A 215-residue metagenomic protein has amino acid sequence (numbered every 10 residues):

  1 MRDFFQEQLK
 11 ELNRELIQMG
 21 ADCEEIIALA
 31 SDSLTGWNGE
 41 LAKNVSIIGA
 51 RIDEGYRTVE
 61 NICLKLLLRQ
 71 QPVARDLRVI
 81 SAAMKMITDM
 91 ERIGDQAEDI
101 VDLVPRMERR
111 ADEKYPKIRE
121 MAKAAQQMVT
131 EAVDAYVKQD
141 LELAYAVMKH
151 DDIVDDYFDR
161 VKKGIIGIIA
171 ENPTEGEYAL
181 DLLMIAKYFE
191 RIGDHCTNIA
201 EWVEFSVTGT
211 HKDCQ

Functional and structural regions predicted by a protein language model:
M1-Q215: Cytosolic, long alpha-helical scaffolding segments
